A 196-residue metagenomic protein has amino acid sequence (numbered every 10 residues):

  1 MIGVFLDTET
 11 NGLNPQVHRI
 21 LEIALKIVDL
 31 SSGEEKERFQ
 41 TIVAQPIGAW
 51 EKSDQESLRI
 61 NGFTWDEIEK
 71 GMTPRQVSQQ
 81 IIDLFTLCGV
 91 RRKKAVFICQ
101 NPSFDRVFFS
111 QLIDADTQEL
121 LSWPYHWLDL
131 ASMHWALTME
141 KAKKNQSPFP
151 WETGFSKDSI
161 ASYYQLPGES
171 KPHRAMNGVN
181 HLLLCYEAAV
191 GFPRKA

Functional and structural regions predicted by a protein language model:
M1-S103, S162-P167, H173: Conserved non-catalytic scaffold segment of RNase H-like nuclease domains
Q55-L58, L137-N145: Short, surface-exposed amphipathic charged segments that create phosphate/polyanion-binding patches used for binding
V77-I81, D105-F108, L112, H126-L130 (+1 more regions): Amphipathic alpha-helical interface surfaces
V96-S103, V107-L112, N145-A196: Acidic, Mg2+-coordinating catalytic module of metal-dependent nucleases/exonucleases that use a two-metal-ion mechanism
D114-P124: A short alpha->loop->secondary-structure connector
W123-A142: Short, flexible loop segments at boundaries between secondary-structure elements
